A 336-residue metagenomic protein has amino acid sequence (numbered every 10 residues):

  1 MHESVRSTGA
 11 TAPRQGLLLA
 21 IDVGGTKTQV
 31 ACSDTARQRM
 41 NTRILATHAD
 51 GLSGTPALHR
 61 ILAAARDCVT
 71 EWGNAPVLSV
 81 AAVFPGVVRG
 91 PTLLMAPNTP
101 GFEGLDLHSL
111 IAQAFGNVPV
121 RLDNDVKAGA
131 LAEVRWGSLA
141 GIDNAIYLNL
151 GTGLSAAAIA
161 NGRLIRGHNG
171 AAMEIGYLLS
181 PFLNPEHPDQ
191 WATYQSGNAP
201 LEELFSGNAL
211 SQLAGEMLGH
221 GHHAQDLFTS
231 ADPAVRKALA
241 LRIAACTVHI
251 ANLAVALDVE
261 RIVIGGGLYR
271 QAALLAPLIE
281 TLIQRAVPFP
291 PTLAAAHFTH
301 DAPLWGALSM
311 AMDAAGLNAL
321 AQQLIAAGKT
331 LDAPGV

Functional and structural regions predicted by a protein language model:
M1-S79, V88-M95, I111-V120, A132-I142 (+1 more regions): ATP-binding/phosphotransfer module of carbohydrate and carboxylate kinases, centering on a glycine-rich
D22, A81-P85, Y147-G153, A157-I159: Short beta-strand segments
I44, N98, N169-G170: Short clusters of small/polar residues that mark proteolytic maturation junctions
L93-G104: A charged helix-plus-loop insertion that forms the helical arch/lid used to bind and gate nucleic-acid substrates
L122-V126, A130: Short loop/edge segments at beta-strand edges and connector loops that shape dinucleotide/nucleotide cofactor-binding
G129-R135, A156-A158, Y177-L179: Adenylate-forming
A171-G176: Structural signature of FAD isoalloxazine-binding scaffolds in flavoprotein oxidoreductases
